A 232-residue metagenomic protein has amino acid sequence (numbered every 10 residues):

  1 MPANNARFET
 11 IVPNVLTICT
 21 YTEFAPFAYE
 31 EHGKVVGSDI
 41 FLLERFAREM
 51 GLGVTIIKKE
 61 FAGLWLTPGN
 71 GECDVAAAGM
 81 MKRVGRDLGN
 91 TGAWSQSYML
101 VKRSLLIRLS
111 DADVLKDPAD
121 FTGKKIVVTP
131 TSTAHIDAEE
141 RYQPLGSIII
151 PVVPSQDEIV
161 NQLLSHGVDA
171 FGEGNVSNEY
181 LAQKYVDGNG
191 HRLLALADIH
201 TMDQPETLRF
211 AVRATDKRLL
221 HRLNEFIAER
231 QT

Functional and structural regions predicted by a protein language model:
M1-F8, T131-V152, G190-L194, N224-T232: Ligand-binding clefts/hinges and TM-proximal coupling segments of bilobed small-molecule sensing domains
M1-K59, T232: N-terminal hydrophobic or amphipathic helices and topogenic motifs
T17-A25, G33-R48, M81, S104-I159 (+2 more regions): Bilobed "Venus flytrap"/periplasmic-binding protein-like clamshell domains and structurally analogous long
Y21-T22, M99-I107, Y185-A228: Periplasmic-binding protein-like
P26-E30, R86-D87, T207: A short acidic, helix-capping loop that chelates divalent metal ions and anchors anionic groups
I40, E44, R48, G53-D120 (+1 more regions): Acidic, polar ligand-binding/catalytic clefts
F46, P68-G69, F121, Q162-L164 (+2 more regions): Hydrophobic residues within well-ordered alpha-helices
L52-G53, G69-K82, K124-K125, L164-S177 (+1 more regions): Alpha-to-beta junction loops
